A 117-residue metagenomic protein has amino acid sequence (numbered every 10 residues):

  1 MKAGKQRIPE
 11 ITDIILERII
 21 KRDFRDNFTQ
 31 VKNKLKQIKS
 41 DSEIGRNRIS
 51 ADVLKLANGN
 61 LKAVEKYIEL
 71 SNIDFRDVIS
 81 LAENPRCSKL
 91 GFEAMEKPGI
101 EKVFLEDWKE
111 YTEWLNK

Functional and structural regions predicted by a protein language model:
M1-Q37: Short terminal alpha-helical segments
G4-K5, I20, S42, V53 (+1 more regions): Generic alpha-helical structural element
R7-I15, Q30, R48, A63 (+2 more regions): Exposed alpha-helical structural elements
D13-I14, R18, A57, K97-F104: Alpha-helical interaction segments
D41-M95: Acidic, low-complexity, intrinsically disordered interaction modules
E96-K117: Acidic, proline/glycine-rich low-complexity IDRs
